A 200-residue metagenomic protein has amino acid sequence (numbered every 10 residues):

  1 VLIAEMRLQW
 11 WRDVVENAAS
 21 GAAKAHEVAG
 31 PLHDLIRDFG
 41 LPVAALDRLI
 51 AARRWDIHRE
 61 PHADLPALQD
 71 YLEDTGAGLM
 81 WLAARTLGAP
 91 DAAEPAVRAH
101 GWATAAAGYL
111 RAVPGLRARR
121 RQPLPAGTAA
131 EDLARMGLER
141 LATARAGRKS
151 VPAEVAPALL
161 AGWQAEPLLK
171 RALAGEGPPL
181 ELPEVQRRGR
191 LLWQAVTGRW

Functional and structural regions predicted by a protein language model:
V1-H33, L46-R53, L72-W81, A92-A106 (+1 more regions): Catalytic cores of Mg2+-dependent Asp-rich isoprenoid enzymes
G40-A44: Long amphipathic N-terminal alpha/beta scaffold segment
R54-A67: Acidic/His metal-coordination segments adjacent to aromatic residues that form catalytic metal sites in metalloenzymes
